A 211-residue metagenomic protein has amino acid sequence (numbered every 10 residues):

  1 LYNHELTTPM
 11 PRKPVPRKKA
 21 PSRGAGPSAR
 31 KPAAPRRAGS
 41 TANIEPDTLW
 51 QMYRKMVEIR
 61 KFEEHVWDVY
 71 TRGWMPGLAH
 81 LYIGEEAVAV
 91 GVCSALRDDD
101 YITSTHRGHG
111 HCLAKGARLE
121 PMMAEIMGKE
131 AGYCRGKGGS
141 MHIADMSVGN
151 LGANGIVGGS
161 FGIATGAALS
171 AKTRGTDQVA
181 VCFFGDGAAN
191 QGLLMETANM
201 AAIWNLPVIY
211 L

Functional and structural regions predicted by a protein language model:
L1-P9: Short, Lys/Arg-enriched N-terminal segments with co-localized hydrophobic residues within the first ~10-30 amino acids
Y2-N3, A42, A153: Intrinsic-disorder/low-complexity regions
L6-T7, S40, M195: Intrinsically disordered/low-complexity terminal segments and short unstructured peptides
P11-R107: N-terminal amphipathic, basic-rich helices that act as targeting or association modules
E64, W74-W204: Cofactor-binding active-site loop characterized by glycine-rich and histidine/acidic residues
W204-L211: A short, conserved beta-to-alpha structural element at the edge of catalytic cores that scaffolds binding
